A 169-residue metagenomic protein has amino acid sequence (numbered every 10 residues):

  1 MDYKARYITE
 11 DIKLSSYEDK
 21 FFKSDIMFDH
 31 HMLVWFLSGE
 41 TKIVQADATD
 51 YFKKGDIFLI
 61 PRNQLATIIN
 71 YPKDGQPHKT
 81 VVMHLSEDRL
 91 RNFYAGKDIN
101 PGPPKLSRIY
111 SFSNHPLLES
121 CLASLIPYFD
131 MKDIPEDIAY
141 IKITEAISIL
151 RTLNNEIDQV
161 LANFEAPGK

Functional and structural regions predicted by a protein language model:
M1-I8, Y128: A short, N-terminal "cap"/entry segment at the start of jelly-roll beta-barrel domains of the cupin/DSBH fold
Y7-G102, M131: N-terminal regulatory/effector-sensing and dimerization cores that precede helix-turn-helix DNA-binding domains
K23, T67-P77, I109-N114, D158-A166: Short, flexible, glycine-rich and Lys/Arg-enriched loop motifs at helix boundaries that contact anionic partners
R62, G168-K169: Short, mixed-charge aromatic SLiMs
L85-Y94, L106, L118-L122, D158: Short alpha-helical interface patches
G102-Y110: A small-molecule sensor/coupling module
F112-G168: An amphipathic alpha-helical interaction segment
